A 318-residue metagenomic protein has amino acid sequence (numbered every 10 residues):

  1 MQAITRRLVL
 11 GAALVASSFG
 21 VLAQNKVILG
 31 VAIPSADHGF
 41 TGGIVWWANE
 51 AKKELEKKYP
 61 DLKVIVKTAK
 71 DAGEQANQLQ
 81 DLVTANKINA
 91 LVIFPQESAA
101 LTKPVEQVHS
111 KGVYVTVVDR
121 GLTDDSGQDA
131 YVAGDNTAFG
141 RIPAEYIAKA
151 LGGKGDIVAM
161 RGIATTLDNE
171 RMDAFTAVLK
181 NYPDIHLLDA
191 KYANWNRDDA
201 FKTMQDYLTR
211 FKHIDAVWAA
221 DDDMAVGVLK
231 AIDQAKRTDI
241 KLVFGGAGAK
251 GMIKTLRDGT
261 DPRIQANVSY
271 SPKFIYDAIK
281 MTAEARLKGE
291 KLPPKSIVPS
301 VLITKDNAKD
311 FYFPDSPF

Functional and structural regions predicted by a protein language model:
A3, A23-F318: A residue-level marker of the well-folded mature domains of exported/periplasmic proteins
R6-L10: N-terminal export leaders
S18-G20: N-terminal signal peptide c-region/cleavage motif recognized by signal peptidases
